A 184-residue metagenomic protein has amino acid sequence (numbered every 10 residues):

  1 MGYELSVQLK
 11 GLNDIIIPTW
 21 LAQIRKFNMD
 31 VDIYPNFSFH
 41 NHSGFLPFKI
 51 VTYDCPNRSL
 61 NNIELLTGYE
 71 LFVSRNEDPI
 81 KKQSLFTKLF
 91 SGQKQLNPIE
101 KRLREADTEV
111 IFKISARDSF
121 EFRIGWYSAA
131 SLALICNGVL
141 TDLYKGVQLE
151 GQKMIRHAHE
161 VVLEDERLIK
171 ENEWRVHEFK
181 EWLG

Functional and structural regions predicted by a protein language model:
M1-G184: Acidic (Asp/Glu-rich) sequence patches and key acidic residues that form negatively charged surfaces used
